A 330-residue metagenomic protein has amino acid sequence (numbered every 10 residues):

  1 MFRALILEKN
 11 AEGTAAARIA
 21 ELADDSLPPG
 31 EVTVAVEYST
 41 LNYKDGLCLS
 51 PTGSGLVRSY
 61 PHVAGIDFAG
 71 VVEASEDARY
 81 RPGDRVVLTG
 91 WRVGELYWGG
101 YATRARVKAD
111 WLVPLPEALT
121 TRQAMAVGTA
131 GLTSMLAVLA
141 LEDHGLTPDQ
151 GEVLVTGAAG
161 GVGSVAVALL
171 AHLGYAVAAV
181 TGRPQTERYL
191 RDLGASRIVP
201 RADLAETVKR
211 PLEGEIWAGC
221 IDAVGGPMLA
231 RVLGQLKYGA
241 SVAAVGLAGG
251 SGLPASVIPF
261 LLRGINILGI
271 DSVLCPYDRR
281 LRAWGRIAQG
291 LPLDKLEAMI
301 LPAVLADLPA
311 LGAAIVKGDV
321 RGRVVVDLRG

Functional and structural regions predicted by a protein language model:
D25-L41, T52-V93: Glycine-rich beta-strand-centered segment in the early N-terminal region that forms part of a ligand/cofactor-binding
D67, D84-R85, R104, E152 (+2 more regions): Residue-level marker of beta-strand positions
V87, A218-I221, A243: N-terminal Rossmann-like NAD(P) cofactor-binding module of classical short-chain dehydrogenase/reductase
T89-L154: NAD(P)H dinucleotide-binding glycine-rich loop of Rossmann-like/cofactor-binding domains, especially the beta1-alpha1
G131-L132, G157-S164, G225: Glycine-rich NAD(P) Rossmann-fold beta1-alpha1 loop
A171-M228, G285: Adenosine-nucleotide cofactor-binding segment
P227-L293, R329-G330: Glycine-rich phosphate-binding loop and adjacent beta-alpha segment of Rossmann(oid) nucleotide-cofactor-binding
L281-G330: C-terminal hydrophobic helical "lid"/dimerization subdomain of Rossmann-like NAD(P)H-dependent oxidoreductases
